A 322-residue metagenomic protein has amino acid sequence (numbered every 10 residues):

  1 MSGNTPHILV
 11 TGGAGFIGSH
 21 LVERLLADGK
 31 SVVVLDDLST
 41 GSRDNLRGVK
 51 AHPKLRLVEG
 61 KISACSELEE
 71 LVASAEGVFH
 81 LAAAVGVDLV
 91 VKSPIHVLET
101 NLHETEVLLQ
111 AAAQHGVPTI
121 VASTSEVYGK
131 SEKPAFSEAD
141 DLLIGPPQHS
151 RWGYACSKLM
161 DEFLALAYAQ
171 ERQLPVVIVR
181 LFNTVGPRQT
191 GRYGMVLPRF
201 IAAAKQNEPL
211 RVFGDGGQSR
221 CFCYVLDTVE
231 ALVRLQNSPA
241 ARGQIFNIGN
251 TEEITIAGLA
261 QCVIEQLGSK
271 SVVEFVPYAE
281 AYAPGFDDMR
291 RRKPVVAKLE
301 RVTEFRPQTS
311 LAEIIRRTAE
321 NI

Functional and structural regions predicted by a protein language model:
M1-F182: N-terminal Rossmann-like NAD(P)+-binding domain of SDR-like oxidoreductases, especially those catalyzing
P6-H7, A297-K298, S310-I322: Amphipathic terminal alpha-helices
L21, L232-Q236, A260-V263, I315-I322: Hydrophobic "lid"/C-terminal helical patch of Rossmann-like NAD(P)-dependent dehydrogenase/epimerase domains
G41, S63, K92, T100-H103 (+6 more regions): Residue-level signal for the nucleotide or nucleotide-sugar donor/cofactor binding architecture
P53, E138-G145, Q173, F200-V212 (+2 more regions): A short C-terminal helix-loop "cap" of Rossmann-like NAD(P)-dependent dehydrogenase/epimerase domains
E132, L159, L174-P175, T184-P198 (+7 more regions): Glycine/proline-rich active-site loop of Rossmann-fold NAD(P)-dependent oxidoreductases
D215, I245-F246, A257-A260, G268-R291: C-terminal "lid/loop" region of Rossmann-like NAD(P)-dependent oxidoreductases
V225, G258, A279-R306, S310-E313: Conserved C-terminal active-site "lid" loop/helix of NAD(P)H-dependent oxidoreductases that clamps the redox cofactor
